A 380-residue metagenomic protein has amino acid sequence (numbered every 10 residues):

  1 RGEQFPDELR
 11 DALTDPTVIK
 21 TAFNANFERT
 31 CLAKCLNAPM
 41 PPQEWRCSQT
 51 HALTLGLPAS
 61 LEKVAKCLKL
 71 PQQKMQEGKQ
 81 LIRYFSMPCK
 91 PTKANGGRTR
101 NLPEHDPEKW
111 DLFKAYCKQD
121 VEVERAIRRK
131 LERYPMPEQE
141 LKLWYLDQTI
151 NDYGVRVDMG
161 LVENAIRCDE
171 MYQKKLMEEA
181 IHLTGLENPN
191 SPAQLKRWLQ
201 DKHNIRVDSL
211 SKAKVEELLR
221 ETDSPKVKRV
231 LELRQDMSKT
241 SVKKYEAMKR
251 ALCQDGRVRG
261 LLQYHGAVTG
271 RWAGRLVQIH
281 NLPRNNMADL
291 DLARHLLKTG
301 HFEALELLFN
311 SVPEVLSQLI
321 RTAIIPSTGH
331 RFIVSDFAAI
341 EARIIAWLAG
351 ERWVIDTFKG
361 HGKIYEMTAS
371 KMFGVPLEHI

Functional and structural regions predicted by a protein language model:
R1, M40, G56, C67 (+7 more regions): Conserved "right-hand" nucleotidyltransferase catalytic core of DNA-directed polymerases
R1-A59, C67, G270, M287-L290 (+3 more regions): Conserved RNase H-like, two-metal-ion catalytic cores of nucleic-acid enzymes
P6, P58-E62, K118-V121, E366: Amphipathic alpha-helical transducer elements in NTP-driven molecular machines
A22, W45-R46, V157, F332-D336: Short hydrophobic beta-strand that contains or immediately precedes a catalytic carboxylate
A33-K34, G78, F85-S86, I344-W347: Short acidic, glycine/serine/threonine-rich loops at helix termini
T54, S335, D356-G360: Conserved, non-catalytic sequence blocks in retroelement Pol enzymes and Pol-derived host proteins
G360, I364-I380: Generic long, charged, amphipathic alpha-helical segments
